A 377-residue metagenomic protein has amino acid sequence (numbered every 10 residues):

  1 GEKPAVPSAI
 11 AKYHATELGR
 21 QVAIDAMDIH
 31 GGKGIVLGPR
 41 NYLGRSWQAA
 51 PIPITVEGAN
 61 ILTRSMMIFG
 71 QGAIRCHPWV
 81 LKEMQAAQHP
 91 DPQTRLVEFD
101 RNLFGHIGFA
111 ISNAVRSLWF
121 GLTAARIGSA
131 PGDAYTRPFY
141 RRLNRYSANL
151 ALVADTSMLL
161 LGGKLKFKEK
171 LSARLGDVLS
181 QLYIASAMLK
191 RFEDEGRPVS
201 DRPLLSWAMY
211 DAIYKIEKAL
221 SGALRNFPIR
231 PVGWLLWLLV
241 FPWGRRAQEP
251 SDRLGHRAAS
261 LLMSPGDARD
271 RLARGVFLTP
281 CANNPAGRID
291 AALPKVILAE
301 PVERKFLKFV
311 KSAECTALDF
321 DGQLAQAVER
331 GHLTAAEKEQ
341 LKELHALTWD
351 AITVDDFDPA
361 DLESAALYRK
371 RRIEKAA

Functional and structural regions predicted by a protein language model:
G1-A377: Flavin-dependent oxidoreductase catalytic core characteristic of acyl-CoA dehydrogenase/oxidase-like enzymes
